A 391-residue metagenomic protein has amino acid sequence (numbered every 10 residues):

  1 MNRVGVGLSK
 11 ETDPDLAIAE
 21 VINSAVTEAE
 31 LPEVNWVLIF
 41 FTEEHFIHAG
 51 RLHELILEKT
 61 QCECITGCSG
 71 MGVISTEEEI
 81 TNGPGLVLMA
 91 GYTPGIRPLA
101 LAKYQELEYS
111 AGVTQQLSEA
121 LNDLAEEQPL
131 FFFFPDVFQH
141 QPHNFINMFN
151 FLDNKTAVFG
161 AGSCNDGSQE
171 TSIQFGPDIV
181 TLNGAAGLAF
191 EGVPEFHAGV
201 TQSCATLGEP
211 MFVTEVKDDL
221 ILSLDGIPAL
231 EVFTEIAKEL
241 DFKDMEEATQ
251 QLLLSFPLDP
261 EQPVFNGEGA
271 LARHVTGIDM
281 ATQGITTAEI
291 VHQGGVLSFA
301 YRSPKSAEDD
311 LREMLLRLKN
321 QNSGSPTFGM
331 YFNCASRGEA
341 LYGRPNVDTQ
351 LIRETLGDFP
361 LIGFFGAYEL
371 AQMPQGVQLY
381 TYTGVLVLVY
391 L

Functional and structural regions predicted by a protein language model:
M1-W36, T42-E58, E63-C64, C68-G72 (+3 more regions): Small-residue-enriched flexible segments
